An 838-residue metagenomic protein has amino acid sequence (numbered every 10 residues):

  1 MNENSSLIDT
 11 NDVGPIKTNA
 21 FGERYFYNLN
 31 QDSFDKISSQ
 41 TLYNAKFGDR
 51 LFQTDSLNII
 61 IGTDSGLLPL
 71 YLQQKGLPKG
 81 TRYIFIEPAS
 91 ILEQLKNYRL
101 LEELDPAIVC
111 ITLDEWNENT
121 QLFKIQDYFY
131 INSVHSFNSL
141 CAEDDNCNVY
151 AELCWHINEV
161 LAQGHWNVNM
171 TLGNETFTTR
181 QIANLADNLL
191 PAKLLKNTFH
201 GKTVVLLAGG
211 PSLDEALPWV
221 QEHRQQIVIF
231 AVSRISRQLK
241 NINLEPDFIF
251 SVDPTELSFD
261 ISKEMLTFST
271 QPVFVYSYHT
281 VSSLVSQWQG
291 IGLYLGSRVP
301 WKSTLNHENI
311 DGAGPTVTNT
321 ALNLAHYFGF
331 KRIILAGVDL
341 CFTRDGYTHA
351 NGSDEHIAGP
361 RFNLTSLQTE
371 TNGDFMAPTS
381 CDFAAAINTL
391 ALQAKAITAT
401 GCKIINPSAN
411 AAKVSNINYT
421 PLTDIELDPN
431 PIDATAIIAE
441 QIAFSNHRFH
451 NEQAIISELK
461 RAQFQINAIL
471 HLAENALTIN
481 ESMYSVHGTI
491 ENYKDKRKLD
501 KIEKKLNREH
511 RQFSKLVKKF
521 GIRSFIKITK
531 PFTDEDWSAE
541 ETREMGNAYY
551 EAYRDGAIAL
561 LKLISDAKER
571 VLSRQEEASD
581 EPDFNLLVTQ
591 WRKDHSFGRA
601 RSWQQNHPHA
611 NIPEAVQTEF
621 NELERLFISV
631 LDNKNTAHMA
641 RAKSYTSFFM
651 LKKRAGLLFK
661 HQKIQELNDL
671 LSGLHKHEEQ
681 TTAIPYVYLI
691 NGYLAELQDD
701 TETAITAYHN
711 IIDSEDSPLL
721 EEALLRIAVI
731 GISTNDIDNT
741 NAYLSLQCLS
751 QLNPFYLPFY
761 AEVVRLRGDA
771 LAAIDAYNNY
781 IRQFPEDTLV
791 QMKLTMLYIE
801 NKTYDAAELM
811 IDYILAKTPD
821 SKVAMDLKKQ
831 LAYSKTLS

Functional and structural regions predicted by a protein language model:
M1-L207, P211-I227, R237-I242, P246-F248 (+14 more regions): N-terminal donor/sugar-recognition subdomains of glycan-related enzymes, prototypically the membrane-proximal stem
R82, E87, I235-S236, E245-D253 (+1 more regions): Glycine-rich phosphate/pyrophosphate-binding loops and their adjacent beta-strand/loop elements at enzyme active sites
V273-S282: Carboxylate/His-rich catalytic cores and anion/metal-binding grooves
S282-L340: Active-site/ligand-binding-proximal alpha/beta "capping" segment
P360-A386: A structural-propensity feature for long, helix-poor, extended segments
L674-H677, I711, L746-Q747, N779-Y780 (+1 more regions): Canonical positions in the second alpha-helix
E679-T682, D716-P718, Q751-L752, P785 (+1 more regions): Short coil turns that delineate tetratricopeptide repeat
L689, Y693, L720-R782: Alpha-helical adaptor scaffolds
